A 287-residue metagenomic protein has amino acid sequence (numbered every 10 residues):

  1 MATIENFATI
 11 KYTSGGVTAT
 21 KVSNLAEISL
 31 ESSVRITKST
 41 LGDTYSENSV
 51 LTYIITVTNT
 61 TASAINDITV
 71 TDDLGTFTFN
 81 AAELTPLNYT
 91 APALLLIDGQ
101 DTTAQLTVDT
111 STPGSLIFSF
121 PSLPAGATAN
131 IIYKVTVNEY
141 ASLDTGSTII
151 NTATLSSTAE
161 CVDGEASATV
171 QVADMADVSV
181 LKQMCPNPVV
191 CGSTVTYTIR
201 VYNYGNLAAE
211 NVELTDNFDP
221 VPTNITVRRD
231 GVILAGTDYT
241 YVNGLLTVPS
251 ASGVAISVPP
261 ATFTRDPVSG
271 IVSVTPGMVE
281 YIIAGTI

Functional and structural regions predicted by a protein language model:
M1-I287: Exported/extracytosolic protein signature
